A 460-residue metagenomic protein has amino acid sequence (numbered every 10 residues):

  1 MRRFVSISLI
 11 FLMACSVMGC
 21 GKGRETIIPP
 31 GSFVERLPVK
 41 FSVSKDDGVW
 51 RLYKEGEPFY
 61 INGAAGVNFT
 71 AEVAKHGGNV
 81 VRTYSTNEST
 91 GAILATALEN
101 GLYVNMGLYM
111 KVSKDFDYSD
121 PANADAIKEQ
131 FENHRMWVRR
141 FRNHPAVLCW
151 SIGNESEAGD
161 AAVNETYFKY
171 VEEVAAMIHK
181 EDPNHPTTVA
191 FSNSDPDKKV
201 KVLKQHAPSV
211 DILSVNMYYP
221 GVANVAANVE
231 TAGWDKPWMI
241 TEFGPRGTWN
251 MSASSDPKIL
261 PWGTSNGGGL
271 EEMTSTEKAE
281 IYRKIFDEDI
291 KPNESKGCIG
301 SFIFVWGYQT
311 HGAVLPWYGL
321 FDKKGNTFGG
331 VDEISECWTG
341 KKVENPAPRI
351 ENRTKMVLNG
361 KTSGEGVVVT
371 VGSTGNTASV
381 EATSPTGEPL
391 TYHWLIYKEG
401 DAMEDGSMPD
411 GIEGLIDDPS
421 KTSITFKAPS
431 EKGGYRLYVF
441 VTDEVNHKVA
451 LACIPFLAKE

Functional and structural regions predicted by a protein language model:
S8-S16: Bacterial N-terminal signal peptides
V17-S32: Bacterial Sec-dependent N-terminal signal peptides
G31-E35, D46-V49, K54-P58, G63 (+3 more regions): Substrate-binding clefts and catalytic carboxylate motifs of secreted carbohydrate-active enzymes
P38, S44-N216, A223-N224, G233-W234 (+2 more regions): Active-site mouth of glycoside hydrolases
D417-E431: Solvent-exposed segments in extracellular or luminal domains encompassing
T442-H447: Short, solvent-exposed loop/turn segments at the edges of extracellular beta-sandwich modules
K448-I454: Extracellular and select intracellular beta-sandwich modules with Ser/Thr-enriched, small-residue motifs on
